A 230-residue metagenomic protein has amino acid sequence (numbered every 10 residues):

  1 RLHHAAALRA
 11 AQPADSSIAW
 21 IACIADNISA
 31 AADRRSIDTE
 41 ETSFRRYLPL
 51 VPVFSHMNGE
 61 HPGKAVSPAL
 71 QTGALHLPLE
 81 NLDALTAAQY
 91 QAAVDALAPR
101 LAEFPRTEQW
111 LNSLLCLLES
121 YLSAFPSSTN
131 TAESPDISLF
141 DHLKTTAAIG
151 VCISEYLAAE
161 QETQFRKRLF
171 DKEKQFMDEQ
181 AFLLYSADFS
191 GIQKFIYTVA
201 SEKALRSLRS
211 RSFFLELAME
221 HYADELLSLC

Functional and structural regions predicted by a protein language model:
R1-C230: Regulatory and interdomain segments flanking nucleotide-handling catalytic cores in signaling/defense enzymes
